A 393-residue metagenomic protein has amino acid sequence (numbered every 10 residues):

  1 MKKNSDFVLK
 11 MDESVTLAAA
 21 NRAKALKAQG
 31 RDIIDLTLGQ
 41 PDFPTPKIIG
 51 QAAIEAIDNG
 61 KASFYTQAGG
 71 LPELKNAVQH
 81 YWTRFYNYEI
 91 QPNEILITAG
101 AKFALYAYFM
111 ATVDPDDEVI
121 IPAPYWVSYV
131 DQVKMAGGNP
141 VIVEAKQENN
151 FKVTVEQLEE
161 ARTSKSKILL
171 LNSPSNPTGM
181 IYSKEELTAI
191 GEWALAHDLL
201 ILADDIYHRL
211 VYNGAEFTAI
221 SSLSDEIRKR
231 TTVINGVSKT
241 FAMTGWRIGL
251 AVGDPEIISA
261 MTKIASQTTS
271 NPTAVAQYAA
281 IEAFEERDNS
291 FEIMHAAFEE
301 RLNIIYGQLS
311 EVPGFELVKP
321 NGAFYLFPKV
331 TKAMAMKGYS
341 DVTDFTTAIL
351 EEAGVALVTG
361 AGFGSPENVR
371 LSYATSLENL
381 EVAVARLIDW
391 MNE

Functional and structural regions predicted by a protein language model:
K2-G100, A107, A283-E286, E393: N-terminal small-domain helix-loop-helix segment of the aminotransferase-like
A19, L36, A53, V78 (+14 more regions): Generic structural signal for small/hydrophobic residues in well-ordered secondary structure, especially within
L26-Q29, A136, A196-H197, I227 (+1 more regions): Helix C-cap/helix->beta junction micro-motif
N93, M110-L171, K184: PLP-dependent aminotransferase-like
A145-A215: Active-site phosphate-binding strand-loop segment of PLP-dependent enzymes
E160, G338-S340, T347-L357, A361-E393: PLP-dependent enzyme catalytic core of the Aspartate aminotransferase-like
D225-E299, N303-Q308, V312: Conserved core segment of the aminotransferase class I/II
I281, A296-L309, L317-A333, E367: Conserved glycine-rich beta-strand-loop-beta hairpin in the small C-terminal domain of fold type I
